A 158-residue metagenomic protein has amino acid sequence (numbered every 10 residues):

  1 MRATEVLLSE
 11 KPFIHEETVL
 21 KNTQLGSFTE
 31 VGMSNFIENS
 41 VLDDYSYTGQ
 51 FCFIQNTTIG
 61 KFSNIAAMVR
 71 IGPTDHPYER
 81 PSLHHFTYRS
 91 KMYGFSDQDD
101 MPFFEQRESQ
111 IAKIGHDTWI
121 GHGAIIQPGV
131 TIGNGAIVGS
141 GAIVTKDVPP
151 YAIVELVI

Functional and structural regions predicted by a protein language model:
R2, L7-V130, I158: Flexible, glycine/small-residue-enriched loop-and-beta-strand segment within the central core of proteins
T58, K146-D147: Conserved functional loop/turn residues at catalytic and ligand-binding sites
A66, G139, E155: Alpha/beta-hydrolase-fold catalytic nucleophile elbow
R70-I71, I143, I153: Conserved sequence/active-site signature of Rossmann-fold short-chain dehydrogenase/reductase
H76, A142-I143, P149: Flexible glycine-rich beta->alpha loop in the catalytic core of nucleotide-sugar glycosyltransferases
W119, I137, I153-V154: Short-chain dehydrogenase/reductase
G133, I137-G139, I143: A generic "structured core" feature
V148-I158: Catalytic binding pocket for nucleotide-activated donors in carbohydrate/polymer assembly enzymes
